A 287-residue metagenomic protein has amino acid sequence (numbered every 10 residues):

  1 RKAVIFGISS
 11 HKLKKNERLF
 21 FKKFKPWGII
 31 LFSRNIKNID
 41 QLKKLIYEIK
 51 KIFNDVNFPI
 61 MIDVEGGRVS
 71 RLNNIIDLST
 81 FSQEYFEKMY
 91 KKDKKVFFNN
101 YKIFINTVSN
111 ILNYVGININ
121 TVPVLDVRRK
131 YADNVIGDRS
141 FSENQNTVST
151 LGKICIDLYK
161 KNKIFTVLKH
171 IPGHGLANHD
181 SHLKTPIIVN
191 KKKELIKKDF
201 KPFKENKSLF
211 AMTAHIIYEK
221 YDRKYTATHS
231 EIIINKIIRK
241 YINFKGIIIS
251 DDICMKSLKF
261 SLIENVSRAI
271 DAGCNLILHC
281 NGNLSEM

Functional and structural regions predicted by a protein language model:
R1-A3, E65-K91, V127-G137, V167-I188 (+1 more regions): N-terminal small/glycine-rich loop or linker at the start of catalytic domains across soluble metabolic enzymes
R1-D77: N-terminal hydrophobic targeting/anchoring segments and the immediately downstream early-domain regions of hydrolases
F6-G7, N35-N54, F58, K153-I154 (+2 more regions): Second-shell residues forming the walls of enzyme active-site clefts
S9-K23, F97-I111, K197-P202, S261-R268: Short, acidic/polar
G28-F32, N118-P123, N275-I277: Divalent metal-dependent hydrolysis catalytic cores, especially in the metallo-beta-lactamase
R34-N35, L78-N99, A132-L151, H179-K197 (+1 more regions): Glycine-rich tight-turn/loop motif centered on a GG-T
F53-S79, Y101-R128, V148, G152 (+1 more regions): Glycine-rich, aromatic-flanked loop segments that form ligand/cofactor-binding clefts across common enzyme folds
K91-T107, V115, C280-L284: Extended, charge-rich low-complexity interaction segments
